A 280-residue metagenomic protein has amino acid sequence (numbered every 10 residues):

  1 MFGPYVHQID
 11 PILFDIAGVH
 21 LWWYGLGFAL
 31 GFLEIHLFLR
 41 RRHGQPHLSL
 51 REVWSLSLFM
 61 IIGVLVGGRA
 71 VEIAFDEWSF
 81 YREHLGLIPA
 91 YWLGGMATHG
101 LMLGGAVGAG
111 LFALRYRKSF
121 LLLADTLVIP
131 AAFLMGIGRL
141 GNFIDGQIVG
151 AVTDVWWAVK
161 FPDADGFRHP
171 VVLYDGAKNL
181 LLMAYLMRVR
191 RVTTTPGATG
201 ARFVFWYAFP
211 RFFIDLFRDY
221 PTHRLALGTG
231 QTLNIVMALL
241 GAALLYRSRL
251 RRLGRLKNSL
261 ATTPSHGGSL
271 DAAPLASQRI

Functional and structural regions predicted by a protein language model:
M1-I280: A feature for loop-to-transmembrane-helix boundaries and adjacent hydrophobic helices in multi-pass integral membrane
